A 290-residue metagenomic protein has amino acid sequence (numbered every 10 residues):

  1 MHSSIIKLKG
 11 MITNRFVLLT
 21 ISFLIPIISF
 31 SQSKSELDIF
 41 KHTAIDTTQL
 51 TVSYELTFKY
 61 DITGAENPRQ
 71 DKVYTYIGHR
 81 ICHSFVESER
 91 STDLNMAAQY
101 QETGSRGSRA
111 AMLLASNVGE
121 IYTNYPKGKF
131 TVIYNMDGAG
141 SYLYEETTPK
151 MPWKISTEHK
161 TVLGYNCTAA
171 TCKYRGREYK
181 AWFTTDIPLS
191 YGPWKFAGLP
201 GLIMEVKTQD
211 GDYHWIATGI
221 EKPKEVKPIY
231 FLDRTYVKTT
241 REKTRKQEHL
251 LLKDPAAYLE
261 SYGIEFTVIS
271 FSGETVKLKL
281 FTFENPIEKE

Functional and structural regions predicted by a protein language model:
M1-K41: Bacterial Sec-dependent N-terminal signal peptides
S33-E290: Extended soluble regions of mature proteins
